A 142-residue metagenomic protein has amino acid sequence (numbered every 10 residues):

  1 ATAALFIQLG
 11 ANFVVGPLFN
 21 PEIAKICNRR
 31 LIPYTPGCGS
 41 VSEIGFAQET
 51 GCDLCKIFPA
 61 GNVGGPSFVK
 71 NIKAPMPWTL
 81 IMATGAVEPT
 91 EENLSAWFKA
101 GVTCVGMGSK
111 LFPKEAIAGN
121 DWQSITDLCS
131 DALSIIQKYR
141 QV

Functional and structural regions predicted by a protein language model:
A1-A4, G10-F19, P33-G45, D53-V63: Catalytic beta/alpha-barrel core
A1-L9, S42-T50, V87-V105: Catalytic cores of alpha/beta
A3, A24, I44, P66-V69 (+2 more regions): Generic structural signal for well-ordered alpha-helices, preferentially at hydrophobic/aromatic core positions
Q8-V14, N28-T35, E49-L54, P75-T79 (+1 more regions): Glycine-enriched alpha-helix->loop->beta-strand junction motifs that scaffold or abut catalytic
P17-I23, K56-G65, G101-D121: Glycine-rich phosphate-binding active-site loops on the catalytic face of alpha/beta enzymes
C27-L31, F98, K114-V142: C-terminal helical cap(s) of enzyme catalytic domains, especially alpha/beta-barrels
R29-C38, M82-P89, I117-A118: Active-site mouth loops of central-metabolism enzymes
